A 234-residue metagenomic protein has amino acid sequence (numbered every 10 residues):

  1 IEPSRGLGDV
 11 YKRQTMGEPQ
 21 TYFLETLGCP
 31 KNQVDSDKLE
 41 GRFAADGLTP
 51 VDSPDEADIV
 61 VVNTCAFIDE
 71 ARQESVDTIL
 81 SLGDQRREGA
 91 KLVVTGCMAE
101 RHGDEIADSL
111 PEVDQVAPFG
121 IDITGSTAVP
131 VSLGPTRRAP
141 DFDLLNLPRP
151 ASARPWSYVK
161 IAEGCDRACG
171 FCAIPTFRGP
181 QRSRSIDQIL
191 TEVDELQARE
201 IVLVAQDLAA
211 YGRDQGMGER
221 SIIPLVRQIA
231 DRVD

Functional and structural regions predicted by a protein language model:
I1-Q14: Single conserved hydrophobic/aromatic residue that forms the stacking wall/gate of nucleotide- or nucleobase-binding
R5, R184, R220: Residue-level signal for the nucleotide or nucleotide-sugar donor/cofactor binding architecture
K12-G212: Proteins enriched for Cys/Gly/acidic motifs involved in redox and nucleic-acid/cofactor modification
G218-D234: Alpha-helix-loop-beta-strand connector modules within alpha/beta enzyme cores
